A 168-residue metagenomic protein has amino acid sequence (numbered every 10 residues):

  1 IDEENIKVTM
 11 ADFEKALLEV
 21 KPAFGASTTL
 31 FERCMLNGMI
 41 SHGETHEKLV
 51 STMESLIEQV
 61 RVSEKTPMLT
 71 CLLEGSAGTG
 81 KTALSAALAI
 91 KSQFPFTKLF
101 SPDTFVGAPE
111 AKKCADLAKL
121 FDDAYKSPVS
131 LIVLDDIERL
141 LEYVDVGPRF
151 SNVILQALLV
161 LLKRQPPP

Functional and structural regions predicted by a protein language model:
I1-Y143, F150-P168: AAA+ P-loop ATPase motor domain of ring mechanoenzymes
